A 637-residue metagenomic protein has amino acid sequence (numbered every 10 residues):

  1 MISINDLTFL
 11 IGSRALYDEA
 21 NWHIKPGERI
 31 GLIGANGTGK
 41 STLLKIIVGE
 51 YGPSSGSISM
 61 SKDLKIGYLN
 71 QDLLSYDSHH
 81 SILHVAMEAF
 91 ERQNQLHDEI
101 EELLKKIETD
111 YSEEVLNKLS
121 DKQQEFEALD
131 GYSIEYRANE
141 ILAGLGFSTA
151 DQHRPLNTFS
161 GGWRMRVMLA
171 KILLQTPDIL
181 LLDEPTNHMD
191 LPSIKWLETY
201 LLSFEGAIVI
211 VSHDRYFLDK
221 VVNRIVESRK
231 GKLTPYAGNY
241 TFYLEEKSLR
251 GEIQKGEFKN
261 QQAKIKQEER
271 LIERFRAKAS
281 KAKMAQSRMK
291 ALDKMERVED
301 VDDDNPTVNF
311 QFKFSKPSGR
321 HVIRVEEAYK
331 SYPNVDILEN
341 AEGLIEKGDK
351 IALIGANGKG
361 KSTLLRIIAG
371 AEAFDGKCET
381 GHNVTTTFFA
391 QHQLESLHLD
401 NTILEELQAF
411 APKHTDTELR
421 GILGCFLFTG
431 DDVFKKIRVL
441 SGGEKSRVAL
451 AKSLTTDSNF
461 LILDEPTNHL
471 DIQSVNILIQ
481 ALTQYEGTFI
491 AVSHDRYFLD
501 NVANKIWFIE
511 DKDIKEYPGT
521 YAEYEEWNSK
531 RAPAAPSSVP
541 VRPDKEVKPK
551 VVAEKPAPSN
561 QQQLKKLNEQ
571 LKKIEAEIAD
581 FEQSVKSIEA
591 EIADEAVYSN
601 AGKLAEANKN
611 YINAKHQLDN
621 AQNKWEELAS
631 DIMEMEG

Functional and structural regions predicted by a protein language model:
M1-F258, T307, F312-P556, L564-G637: ABC ATP-binding cassette signature C-motif
E246-L271, F275-V301: Intracellular alpha-helical coupling/juxtamembrane segments of multi-pass membrane proteins
